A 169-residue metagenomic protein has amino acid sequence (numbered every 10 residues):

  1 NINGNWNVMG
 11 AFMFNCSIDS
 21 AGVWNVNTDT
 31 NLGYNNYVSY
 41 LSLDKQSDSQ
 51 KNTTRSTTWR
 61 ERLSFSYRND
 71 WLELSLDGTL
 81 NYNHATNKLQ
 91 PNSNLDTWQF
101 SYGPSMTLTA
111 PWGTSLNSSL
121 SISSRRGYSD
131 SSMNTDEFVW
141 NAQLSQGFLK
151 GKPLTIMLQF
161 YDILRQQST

Functional and structural regions predicted by a protein language model:
N1-T169: Exposed, low-structure sequence patches enriched in small/polar residues
